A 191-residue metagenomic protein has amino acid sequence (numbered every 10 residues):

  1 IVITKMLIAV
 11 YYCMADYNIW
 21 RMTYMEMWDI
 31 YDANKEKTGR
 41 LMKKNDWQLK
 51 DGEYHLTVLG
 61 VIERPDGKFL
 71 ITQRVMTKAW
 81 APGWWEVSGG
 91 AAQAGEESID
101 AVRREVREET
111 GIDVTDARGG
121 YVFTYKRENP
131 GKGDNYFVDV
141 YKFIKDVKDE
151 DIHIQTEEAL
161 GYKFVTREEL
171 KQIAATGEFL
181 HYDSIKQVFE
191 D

Functional and structural regions predicted by a protein language model:
I3-T4, I8-Y24: Short, Lys/Arg-enriched N-terminal segments with co-localized hydrophobic residues within the first ~10-30 amino acids
R21-T23, K78, P82-G83, A94 (+2 more regions): Nudix hydrolase/Nudix homology domain
Y24-L59, P65: Acidic, metal-coordinating catalytic segment for phosphate/diphosphate chemistry, firing primarily on the Nudix
W28, E53, K68-F69, W84 (+1 more regions): A residue-level structural signature of the nucleotidyltransferase/glycosyltransferase Rossmann-like core
T57-G89: A glycine-rich, hydrophobic loop/mini-helix early in the fold
L70-I71, V87-G120: The catalytic Nudix box helix
